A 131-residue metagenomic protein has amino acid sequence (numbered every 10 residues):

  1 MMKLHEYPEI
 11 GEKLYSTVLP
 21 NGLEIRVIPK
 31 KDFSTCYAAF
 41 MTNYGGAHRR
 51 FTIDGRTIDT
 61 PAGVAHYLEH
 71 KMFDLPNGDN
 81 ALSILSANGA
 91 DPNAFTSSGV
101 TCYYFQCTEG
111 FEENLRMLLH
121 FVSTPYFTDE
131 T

Functional and structural regions predicted by a protein language model:
M1-N80: His/Glu-rich zincin catalytic helix
I28, F33-F51, G63, N80-T124: M16 family metallopeptidases and their MPP-like homologs
F127-T131: Short, intrinsically disordered, charge-balanced linker/junction segments flanking boundaries in proteins
